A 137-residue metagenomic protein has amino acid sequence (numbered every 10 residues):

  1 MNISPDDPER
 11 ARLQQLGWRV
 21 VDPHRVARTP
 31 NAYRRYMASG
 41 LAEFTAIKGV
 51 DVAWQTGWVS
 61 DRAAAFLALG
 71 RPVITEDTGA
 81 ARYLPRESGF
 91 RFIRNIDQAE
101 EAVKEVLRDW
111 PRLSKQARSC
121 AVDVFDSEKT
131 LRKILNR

Functional and structural regions predicted by a protein language model:
M1-I3: Short beta-strand segments
E9-R137: Catalytic binding pocket for nucleotide-activated donors in carbohydrate/polymer assembly enzymes
